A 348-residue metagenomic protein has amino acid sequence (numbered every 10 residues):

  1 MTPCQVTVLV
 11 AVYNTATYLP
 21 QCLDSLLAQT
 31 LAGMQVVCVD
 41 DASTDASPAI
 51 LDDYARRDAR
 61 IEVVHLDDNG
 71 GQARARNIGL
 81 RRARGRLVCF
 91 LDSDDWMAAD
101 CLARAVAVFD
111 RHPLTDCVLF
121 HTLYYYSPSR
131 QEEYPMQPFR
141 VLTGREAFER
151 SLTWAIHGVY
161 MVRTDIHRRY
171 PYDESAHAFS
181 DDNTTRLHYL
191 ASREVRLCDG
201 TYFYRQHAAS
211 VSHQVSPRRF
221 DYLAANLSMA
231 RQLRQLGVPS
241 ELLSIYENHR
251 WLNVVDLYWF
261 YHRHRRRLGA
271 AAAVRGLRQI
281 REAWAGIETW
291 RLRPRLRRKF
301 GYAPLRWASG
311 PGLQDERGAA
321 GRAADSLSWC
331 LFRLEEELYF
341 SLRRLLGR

Functional and structural regions predicted by a protein language model:
P3-L9, L27-C38, A46, D58-E62: Short loop->beta transition adjacent to catalytic acidic/histidine clusters or analogous donor-positioning motifs
N14-A28: Short, well-formed alpha-helical segments that are part of the catalytic scaffolds of diverse glycosyltransferases
S25, D40-A49, D68, D92: A conserved acidic beta->alpha catalytic loop
L66-A83, F90: Glycine-rich, basic loop-to-helix element that forms the pyrophosphate-binding segment of sugar-nucleotide handling
A98-P171: Flexible acidic/His/Gly-enriched loops in nucleotide-sugar-dependent glycosyltransferase catalytic domains
L142-D221: Conserved nucleotide-sugar donor-binding catalytic segment
G200-H207, Q214-E241, N253-I287: Catalytic core of nucleotide-sugar-dependent glycosyltransferases
R265-R348: Membrane-interface aromatic/basic loop that binds lipid-linked glycans or pyrophosphate carriers, typified by
